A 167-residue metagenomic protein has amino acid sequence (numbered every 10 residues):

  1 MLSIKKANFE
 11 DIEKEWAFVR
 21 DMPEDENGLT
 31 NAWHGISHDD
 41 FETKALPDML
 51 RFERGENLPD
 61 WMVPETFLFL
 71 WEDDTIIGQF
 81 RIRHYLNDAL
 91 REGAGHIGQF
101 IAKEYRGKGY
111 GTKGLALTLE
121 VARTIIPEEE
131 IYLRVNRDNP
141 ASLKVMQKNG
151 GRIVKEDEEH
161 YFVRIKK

Functional and structural regions predicted by a protein language model:
M1-H96, E156-K167: GNAT-family acyltransferases
Y85-N87, E104, D138: Short coil/turn motifs at secondary-structure junctions
G98, A102-R106, N136: Residue-level recognition of the GNAT/N-acetyltransferase active site
Y105, G109-L117: Conserved acetyl-CoA pyrophosphate-binding loop and the N-cap/start of the following alpha-helix in GNAT-like
G109, I126-P127, G150: Short glycine-rich hinge loops at helix-strand junctions in the catalytic core of two-component histidine kinases
T112, R137-K155: Conserved active-site alpha-helix within GNAT-family acetyltransferase domains
T124-R134: Conserved GNAT acetyl-CoA-binding A-motif
